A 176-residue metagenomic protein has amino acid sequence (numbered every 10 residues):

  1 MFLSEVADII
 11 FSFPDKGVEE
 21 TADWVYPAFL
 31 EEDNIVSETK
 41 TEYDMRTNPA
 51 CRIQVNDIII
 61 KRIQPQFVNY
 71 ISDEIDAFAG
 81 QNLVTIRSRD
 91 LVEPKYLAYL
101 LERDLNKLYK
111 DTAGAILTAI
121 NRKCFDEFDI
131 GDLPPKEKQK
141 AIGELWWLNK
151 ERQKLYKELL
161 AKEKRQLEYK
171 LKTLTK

Functional and structural regions predicted by a protein language model:
M1-W24, L30-N34, D132-K176: Non-catalytic DNA-recognition/assembly elements of restriction-modification systems
L3-F13, V25-I35, C51-V68, A98-Y109: Short Ser/Thr-interspersed hydrophobic loop/turn segments at strand-loop and sheet-helix junctions that line or gate
G17-W24, A50-I53, Y70-Q81: Short, surface-exposed loop/turn microsegments at beta-strand edges and helix-strand junctions
Y26, T85-R87, D129: Short, well-ordered beta-strand micro-motif
E42-P49: Short alpha-helix capping/helix-loop boundary micro-motifs
K61-Y99: A short beta-sheet element
A77-L83, I116-K140, L148: A short glycine-rich beta-alpha junction/loop motif
R89-E127: Short, positively charged
